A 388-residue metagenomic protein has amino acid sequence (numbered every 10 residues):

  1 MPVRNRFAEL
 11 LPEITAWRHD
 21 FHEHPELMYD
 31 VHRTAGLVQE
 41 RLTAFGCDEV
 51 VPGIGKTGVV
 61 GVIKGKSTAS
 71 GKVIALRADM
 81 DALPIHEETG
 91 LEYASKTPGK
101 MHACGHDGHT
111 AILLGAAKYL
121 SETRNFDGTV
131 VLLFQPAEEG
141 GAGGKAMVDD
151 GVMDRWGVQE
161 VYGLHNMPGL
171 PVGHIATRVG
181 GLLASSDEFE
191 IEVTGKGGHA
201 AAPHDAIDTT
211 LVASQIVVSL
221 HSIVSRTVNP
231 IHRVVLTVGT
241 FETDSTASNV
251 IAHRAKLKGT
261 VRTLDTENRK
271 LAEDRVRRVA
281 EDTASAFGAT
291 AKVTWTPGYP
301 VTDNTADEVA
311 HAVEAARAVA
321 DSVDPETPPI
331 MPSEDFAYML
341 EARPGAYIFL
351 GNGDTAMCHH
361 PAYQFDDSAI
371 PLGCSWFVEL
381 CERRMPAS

Functional and structural regions predicted by a protein language model:
M1-H102, D107, A111-L114, K118-F126: Acidic/His- and Gly-rich active-site-bordering loop/insert found across diverse amide/peptide-bond hydrolases
F21, G61, L76, H106 (+8 more regions): Divalent metal-coordination and catalytic microenvironments
E26, D79-D81, A137, M167 (+3 more regions): Active-site beta-loop-alpha junctions enriched in small/polar residues
D48, V158-Q159, P344: Conserved acidic residues
V59, A82-I85, T89-M101, D107-G108 (+3 more regions): Histidine/acidic-residue-rich, glycine-tolerant segments that coordinate divalent metal ions
A75-R77, H86, F189, Y347-N352: Non-cysteine beta-strand/loop elements that form the S-adenosyl-L-methionine
L211-S388: Metal-dependent amide/peptide-bond hydrolase catalytic core, centered on the "pita-bread" metallohydrolase fold
